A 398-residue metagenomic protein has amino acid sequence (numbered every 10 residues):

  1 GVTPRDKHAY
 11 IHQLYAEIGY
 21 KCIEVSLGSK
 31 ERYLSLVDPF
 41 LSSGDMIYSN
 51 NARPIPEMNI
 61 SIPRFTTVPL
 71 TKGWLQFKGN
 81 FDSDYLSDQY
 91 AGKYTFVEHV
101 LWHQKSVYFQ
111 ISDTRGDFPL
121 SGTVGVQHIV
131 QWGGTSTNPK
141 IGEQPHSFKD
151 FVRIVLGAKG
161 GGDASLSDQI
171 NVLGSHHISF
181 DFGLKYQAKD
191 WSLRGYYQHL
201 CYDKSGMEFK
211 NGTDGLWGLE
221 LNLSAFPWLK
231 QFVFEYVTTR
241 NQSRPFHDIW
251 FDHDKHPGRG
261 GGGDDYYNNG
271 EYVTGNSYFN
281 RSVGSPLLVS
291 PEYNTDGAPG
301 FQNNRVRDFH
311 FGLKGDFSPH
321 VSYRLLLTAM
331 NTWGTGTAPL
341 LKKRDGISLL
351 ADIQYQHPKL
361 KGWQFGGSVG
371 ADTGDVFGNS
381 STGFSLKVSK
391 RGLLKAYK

Functional and structural regions predicted by a protein language model:
G1-P4, Y20-C22, S29-S35, R64 (+10 more regions): Transmembrane beta-strands of outer-membrane beta-barrel pores
G1-V2, S43-Y48, A91-T95, S167-I170 (+4 more regions): Extracellular loop and loop/strand-boundary signature of outer-membrane beta-barrel proteins
V2-Y10, G174-S175, C201-F209, Q302-V306 (+2 more regions): Solvent-exposed loop/turn segments connecting transmembrane beta-strands in outer-membrane beta-barrel proteins
G19-I23, F65-G79, Q110-T123, Y186-S192 (+4 more regions): Short loop/turn motifs that connect adjacent beta-strands in outer-membrane beta-barrel proteins
Y33-K140: Internal, well-ordered domain-core segments that constitute the primary functional module of diverse proteins
E57, S380-K398: Outer-membrane beta-barrel "beta-signal"
P119-V124, W132-K255: Long, internal scaffold/assembly segments composed of regular secondary structure
P245-T335: C-terminal structural cap/anchor segments
